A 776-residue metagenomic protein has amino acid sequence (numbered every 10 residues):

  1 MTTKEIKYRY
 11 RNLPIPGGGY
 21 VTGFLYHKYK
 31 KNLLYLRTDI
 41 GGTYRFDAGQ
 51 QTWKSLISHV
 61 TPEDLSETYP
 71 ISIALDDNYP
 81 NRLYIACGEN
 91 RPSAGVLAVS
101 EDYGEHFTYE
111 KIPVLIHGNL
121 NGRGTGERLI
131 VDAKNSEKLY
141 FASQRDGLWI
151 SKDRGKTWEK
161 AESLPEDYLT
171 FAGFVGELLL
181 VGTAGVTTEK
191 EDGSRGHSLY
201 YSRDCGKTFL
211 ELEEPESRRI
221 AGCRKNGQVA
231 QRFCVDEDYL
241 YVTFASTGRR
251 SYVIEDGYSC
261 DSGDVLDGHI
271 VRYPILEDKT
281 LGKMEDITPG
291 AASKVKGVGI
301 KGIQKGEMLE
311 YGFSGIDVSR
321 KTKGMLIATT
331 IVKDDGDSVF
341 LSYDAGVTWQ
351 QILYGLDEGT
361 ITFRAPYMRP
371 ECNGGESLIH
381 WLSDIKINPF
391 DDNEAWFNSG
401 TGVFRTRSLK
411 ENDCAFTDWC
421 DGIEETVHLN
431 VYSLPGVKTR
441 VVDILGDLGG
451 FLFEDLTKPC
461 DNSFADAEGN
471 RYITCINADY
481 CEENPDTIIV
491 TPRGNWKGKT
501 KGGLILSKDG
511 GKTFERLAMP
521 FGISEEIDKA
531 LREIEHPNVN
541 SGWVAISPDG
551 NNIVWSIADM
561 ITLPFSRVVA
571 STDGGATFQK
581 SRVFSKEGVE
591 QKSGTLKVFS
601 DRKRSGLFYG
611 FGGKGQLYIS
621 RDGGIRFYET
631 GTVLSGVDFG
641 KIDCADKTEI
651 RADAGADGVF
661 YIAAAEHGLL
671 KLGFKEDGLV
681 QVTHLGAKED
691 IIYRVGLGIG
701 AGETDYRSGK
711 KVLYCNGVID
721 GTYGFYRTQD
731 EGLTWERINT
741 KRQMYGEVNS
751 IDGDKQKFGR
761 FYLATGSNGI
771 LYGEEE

Functional and structural regions predicted by a protein language model:
M1-E776: Extracellular glycan-interacting surfaces
